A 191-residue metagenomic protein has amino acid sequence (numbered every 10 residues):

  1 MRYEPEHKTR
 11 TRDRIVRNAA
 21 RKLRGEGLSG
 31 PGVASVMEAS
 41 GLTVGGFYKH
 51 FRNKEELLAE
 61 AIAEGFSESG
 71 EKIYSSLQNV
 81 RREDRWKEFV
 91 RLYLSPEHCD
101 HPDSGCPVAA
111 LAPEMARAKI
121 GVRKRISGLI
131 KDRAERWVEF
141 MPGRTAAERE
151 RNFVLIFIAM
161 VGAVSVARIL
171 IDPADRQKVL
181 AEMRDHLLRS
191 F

Functional and structural regions predicted by a protein language model:
M1-R10: N-terminal intrinsically disordered/low-complexity leader segments
R14, K22-E60: Helix-turn-helix
I15-L23, Y93, M160: Short hydrophobic clusters on alpha-helical segments that form packing/core surfaces in small helical domains
E60, Y74-G105, I156: Hydrophobic alpha-helical connector segments
S67-G70, S75, D103-S104, A116-G143 (+1 more regions): Amphipathic alpha-helical packing segments from all-alpha helical-bundle domains
D84, K124-R125, M141-F157: All-alpha amphipathic helical-bundle segments outside canonical DNA-binding/catalytic cores that form hydrophobic
P107-A109, A147-V166, E182-H186: Hydrophobic alpha-helical segments that form the core of small-molecule binding pockets and/or dimer interfaces
P113, R117, F157-D175, R189-S190: Amphipathic C-terminal alpha-helical segment
